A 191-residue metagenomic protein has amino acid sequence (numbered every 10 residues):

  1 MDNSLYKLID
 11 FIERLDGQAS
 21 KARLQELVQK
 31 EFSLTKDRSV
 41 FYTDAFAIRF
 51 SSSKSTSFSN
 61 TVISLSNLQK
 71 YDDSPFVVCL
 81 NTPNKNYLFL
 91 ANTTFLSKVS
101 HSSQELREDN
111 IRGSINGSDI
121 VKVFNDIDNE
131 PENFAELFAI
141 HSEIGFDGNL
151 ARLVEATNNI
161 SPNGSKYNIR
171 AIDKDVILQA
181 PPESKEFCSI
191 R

Functional and structural regions predicted by a protein language model:
M1-D44, S189-R191: Acidic-basic catalytic patches of nuclease active cores, encompassing PD-(D/E)XK and other metal-cofactor nuclease
A19-S20, S64, N92: Helix N-terminus capping/helix-initiation residues
K30-S33, D72-S74, E105: Structural alpha-beta junctions
E31, R38-V40, F50, L80 (+2 more regions): N-terminal nucleotide-handling cores and adjacent loading/scaffold lobes of large enzymes and macromolecular assemblies
T35-T61, N81: Active-site ExK catalytic segment of metal-dependent nucleases
S53-S55, T93-K98: A short, sequence-level motif marking secondary-structure junctions
K54-L88: Catalytic cores of nucleic-acid endonucleases
F95-I190: Non-catalytic C-terminal interaction segments of nucleic acid-processing enzymes
